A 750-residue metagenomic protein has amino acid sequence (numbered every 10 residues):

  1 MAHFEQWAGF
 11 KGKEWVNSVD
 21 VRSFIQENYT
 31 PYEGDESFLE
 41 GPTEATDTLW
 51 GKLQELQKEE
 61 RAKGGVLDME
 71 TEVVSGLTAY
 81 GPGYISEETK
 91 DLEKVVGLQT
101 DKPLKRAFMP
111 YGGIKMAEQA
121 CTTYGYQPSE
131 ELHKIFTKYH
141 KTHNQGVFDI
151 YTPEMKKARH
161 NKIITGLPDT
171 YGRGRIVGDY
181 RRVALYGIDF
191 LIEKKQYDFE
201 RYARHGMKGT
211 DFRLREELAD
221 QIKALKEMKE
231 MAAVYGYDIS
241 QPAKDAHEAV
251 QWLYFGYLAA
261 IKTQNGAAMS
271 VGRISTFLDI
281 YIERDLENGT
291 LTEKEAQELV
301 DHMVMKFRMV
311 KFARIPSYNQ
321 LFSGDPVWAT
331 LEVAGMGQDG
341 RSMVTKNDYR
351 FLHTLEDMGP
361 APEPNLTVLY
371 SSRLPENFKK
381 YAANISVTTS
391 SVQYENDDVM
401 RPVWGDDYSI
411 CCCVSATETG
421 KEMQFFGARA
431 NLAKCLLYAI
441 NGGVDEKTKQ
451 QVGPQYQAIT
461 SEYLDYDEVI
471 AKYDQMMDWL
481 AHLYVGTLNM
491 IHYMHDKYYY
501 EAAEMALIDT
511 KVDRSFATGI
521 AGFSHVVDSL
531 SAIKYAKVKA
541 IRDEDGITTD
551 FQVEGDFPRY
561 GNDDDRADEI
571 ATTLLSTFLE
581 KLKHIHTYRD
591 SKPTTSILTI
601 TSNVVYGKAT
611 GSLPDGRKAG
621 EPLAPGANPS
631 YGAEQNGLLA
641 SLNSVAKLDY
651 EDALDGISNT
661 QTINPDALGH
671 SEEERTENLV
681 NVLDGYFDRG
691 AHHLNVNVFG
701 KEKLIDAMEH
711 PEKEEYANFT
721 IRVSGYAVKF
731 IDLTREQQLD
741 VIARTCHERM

Functional and structural regions predicted by a protein language model:
A2-M750: Conserved catalytic cores of very large enzyme subunits
